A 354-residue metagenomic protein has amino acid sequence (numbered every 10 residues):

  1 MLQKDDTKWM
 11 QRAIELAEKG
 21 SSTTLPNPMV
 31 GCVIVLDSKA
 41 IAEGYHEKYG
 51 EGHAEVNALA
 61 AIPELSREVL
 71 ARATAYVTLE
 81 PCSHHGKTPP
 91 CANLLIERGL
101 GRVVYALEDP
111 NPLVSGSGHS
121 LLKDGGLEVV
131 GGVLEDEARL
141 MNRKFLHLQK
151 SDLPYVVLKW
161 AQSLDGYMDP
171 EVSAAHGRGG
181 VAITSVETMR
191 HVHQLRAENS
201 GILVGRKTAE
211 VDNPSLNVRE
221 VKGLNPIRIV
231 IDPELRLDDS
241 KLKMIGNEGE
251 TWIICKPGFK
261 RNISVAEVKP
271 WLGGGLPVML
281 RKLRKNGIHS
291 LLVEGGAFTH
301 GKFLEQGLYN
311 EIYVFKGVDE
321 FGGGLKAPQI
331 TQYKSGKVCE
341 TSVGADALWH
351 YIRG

Functional and structural regions predicted by a protein language model:
L2-P28, P63, R67-V69, K87 (+1 more regions): Enzymes that bind and transform nitrogen-containing heteroaromatic metabolites
G31: Helix-turn-helix
I34-E137, K302-L304: Zn2+-dependent cytidine deaminase-like catalytic core
L36, K150-S151, I352-G354: Active-site beta-strand termini and strand-to-loop segments that position acidic
L107, N142, L325: Short, flexible helix/strand-to-coil boundary loops that buttress conserved ligand/catalytic motifs in alpha/beta
H119, E135, R139-N142, M189-R196: Hydrophobic, well-ordered secondary-structure segments
N142-L153: Flexible, polar/acidic helix-loop-strand segments at domain edges
